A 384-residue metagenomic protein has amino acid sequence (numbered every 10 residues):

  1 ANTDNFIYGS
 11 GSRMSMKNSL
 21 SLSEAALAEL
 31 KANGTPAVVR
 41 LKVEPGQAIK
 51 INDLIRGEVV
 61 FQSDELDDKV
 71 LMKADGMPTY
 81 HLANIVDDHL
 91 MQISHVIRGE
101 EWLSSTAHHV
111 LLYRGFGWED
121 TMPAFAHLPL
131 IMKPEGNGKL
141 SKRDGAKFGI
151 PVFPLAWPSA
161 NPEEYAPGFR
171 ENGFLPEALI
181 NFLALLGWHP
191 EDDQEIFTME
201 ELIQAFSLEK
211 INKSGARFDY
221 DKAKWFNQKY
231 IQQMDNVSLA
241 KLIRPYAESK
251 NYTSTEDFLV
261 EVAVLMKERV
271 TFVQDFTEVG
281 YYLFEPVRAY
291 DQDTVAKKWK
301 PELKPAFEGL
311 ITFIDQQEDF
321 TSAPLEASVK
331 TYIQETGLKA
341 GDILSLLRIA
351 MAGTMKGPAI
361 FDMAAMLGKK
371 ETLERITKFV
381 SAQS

Functional and structural regions predicted by a protein language model:
A1-D144, P151, Y165, P190: Active-site cores that bind ATP or allylic diphosphates and position pyrophosphate for catalysis
L41, A223, L347: Conserved S/T- and glycine-rich ATP-binding loop of Class I adenylate-forming
S94, A107, E177, D221 (+1 more regions): Short alpha-helical basic/polar micro-motif
G99, F169, K213, I333 (+1 more regions): Short, charged/polar micro-motifs that form catalytic or ligand-binding hotspots
H108, L112, N181-L185, L346: Generic recognition of well-ordered alpha-helical segments
E119, A124-Y290, A352-S384: Catalytic adenosine-cofactor/nucleotide-binding cores of aminoacyl-tRNA synthetases and other
T294-V329: Long, amphipathic alpha-helical coiled-coil segments characteristic of histidine-phosphotransfer scaffolds
T321-L367, E371, V380: Helix-rich, typically C-terminal accessory recognition domains appended to large enzymatic cores
